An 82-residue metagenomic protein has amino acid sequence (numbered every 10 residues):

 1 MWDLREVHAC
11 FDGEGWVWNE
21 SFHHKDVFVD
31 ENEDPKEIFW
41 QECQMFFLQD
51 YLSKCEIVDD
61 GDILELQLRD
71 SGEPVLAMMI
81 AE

Functional and structural regions predicted by a protein language model:
W2-D30: N-terminal acidic leader/helix
E31-P35: A short, structured loop/turn motif at beta-sheet edges
I38-C43: Short amphipathic, charge-patterned alpha-helical segments
M45, Q49-E82: Short, mixed-charge low-complexity intrinsically disordered segments
